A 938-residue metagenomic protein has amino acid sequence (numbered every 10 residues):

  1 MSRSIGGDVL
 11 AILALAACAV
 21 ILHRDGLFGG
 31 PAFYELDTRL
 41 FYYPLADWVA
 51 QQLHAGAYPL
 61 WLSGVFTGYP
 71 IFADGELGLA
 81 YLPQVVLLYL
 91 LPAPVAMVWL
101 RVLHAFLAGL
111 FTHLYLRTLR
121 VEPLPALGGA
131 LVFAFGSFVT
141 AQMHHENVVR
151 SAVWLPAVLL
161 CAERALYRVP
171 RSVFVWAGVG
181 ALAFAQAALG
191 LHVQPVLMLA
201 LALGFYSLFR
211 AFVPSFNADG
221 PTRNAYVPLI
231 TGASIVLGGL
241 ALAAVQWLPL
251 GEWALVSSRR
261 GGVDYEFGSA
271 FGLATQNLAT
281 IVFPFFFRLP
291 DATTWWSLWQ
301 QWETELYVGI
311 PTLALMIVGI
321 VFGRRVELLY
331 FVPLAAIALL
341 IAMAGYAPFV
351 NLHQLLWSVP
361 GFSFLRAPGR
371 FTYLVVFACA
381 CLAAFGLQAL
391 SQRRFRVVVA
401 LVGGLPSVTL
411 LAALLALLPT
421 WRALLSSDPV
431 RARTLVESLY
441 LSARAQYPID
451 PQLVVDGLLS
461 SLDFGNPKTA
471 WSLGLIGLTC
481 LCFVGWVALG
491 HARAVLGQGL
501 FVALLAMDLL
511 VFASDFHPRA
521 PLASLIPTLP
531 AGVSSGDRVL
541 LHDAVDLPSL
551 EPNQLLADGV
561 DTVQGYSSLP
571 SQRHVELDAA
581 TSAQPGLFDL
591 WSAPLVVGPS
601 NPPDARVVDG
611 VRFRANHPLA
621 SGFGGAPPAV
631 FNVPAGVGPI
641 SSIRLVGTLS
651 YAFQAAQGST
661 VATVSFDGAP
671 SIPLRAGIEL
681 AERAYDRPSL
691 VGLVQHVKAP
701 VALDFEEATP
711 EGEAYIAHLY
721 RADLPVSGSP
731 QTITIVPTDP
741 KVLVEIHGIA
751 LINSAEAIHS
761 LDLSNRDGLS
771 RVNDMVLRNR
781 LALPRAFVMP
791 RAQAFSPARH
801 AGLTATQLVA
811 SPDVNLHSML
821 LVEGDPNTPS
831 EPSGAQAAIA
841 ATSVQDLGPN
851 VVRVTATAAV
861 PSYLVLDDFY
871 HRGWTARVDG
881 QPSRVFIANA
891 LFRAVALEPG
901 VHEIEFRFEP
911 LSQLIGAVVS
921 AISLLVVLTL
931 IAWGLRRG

Functional and structural regions predicted by a protein language model:
G7-L40, I235-E252, L340, T409-L417 (+1 more regions): Transmembrane signal-anchor helices characteristic of membrane glycosylation enzymes that use polyprenol
A16-G109, L131-P156, L255, E266-I310 (+4 more regions): Membrane-interface coil-to-helix junctions
A17, W176-H192, I235-A241: Membrane-interface alpha helices of multi-pass inner-membrane proteins
F41-Q52, A57-P59, I235-G319, L340 (+6 more regions): Periplasmic/ER-lumenal interhelical loops and adjacent helix-loop junctions in multi-pass membrane proteins
T112-A134, R171-V175: Transmembrane-helix signature of polytopic, membrane-embedded enzymes that assemble or transfer cell-envelope glycans
H145-V153, C161, A165-A185, P195-L203 (+9 more regions): Contiguous transmembrane helix-bundle modules in multi-pass membrane proteins
A314, I337-L340, L777, L783 (+1 more regions): Active-site-proximal, structured, solvent-exposed surfaces of multi-pass membrane proteins that position macromolecular
E437-Y447, P451, D456-G457, F464-K468 (+7 more regions): Extracytoplasmic
